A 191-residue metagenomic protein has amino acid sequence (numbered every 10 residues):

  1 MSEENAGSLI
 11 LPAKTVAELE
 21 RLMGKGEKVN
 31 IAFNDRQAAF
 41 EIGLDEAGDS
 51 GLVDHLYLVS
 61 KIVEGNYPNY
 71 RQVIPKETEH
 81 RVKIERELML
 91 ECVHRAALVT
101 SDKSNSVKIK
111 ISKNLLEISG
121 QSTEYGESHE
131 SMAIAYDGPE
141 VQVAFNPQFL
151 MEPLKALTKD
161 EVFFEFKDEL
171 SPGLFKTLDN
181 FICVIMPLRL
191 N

Functional and structural regions predicted by a protein language model:
M1-K61, E77-N191: DNA polymerase processivity clamps
N69-Y70: Specificity-determining recognition surfaces
